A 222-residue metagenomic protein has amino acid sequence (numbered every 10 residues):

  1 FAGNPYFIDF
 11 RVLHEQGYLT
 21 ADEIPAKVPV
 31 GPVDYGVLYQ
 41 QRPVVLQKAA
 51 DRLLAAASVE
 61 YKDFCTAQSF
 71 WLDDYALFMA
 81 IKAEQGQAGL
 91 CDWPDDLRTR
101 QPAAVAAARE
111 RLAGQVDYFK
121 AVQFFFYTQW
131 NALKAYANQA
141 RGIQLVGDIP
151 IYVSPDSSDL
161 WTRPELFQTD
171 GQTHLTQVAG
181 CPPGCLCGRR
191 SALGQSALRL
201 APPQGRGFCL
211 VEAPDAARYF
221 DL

Functional and structural regions predicted by a protein language model:
F1-Y127, Y152-L222: Alpha-amylase-like alpha-glycosidases and glucanotransferases acting on alpha-linked glucans and related
F119, Q123-V153: Conserved, well-ordered alpha-helix/loop/beta-strand core segments that scaffold catalytic motifs
